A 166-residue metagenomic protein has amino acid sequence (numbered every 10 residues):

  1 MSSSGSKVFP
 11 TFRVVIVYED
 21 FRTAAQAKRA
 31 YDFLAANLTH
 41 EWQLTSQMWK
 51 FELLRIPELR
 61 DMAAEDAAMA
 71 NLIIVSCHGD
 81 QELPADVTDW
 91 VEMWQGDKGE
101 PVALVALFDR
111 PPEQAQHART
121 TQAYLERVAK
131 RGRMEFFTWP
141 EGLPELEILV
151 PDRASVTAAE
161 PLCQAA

Functional and structural regions predicted by a protein language model:
M1-N37: A short, flexible N-terminal coil/short beta segment enriched in small residues
I16-Y18, W49-K50, I73-H78, L104-D109: Conserved beta-strand segments of the P-loop GTPase G domain that flank and frequently precede/overlap
F21-T23, L53-I56, V75-P84, R110-A115: Short acidic, S/G/P-rich loop/turn micro-motifs used as interaction or catalytic elements
N37-L54: A short beta-strand-loop structural module common to alpha/beta enzyme folds
L59-M62: Short acidic active-site motifs
D89-R131: Ser/Thr/Gly-rich flexible loops in soluble cytosolic domains mediating phosphotransfer, phosphorylation
V128-A166: Glycine-rich, aromatic-bearing surface loops/beta-hairpins
